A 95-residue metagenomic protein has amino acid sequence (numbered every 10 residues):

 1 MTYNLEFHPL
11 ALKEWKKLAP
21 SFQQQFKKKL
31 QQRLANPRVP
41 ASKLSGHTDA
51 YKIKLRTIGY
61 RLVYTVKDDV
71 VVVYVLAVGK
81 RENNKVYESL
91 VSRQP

Functional and structural regions predicted by a protein language model:
M1-T2, S45-A50, V73: Short, charged low-complexity linear motifs
T2-L5, L10-K17, Q24, L55-Y60 (+1 more regions): Enriched for short, Lys/Arg-rich terminal
S21-A35: Compact soluble domain cores
Q31-R56: A short, surface-exposed loop/turn module that caps and links secondary-structure elements
